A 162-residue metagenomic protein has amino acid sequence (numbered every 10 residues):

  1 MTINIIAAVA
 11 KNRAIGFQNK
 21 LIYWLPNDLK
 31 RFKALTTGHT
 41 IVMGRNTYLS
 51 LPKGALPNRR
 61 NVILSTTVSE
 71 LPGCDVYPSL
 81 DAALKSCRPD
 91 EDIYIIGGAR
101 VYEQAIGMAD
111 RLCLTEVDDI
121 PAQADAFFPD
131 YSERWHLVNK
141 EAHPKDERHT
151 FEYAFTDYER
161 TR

Functional and structural regions predicted by a protein language model:
M1-I5: Extreme N-terminal starter segment of soluble prokaryotic enzymes
I6-T40, R45-R162: Flexible, gly/pro- and Lys/Arg-enriched active-site loops
